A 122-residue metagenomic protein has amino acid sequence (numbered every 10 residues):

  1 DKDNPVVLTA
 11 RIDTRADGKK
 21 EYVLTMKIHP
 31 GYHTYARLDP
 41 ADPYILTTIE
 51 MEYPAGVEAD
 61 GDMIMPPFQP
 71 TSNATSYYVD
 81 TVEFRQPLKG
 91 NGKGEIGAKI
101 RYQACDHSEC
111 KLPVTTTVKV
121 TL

Functional and structural regions predicted by a protein language model:
D1-L122: Extracellular/lumen-exposed scaffold segments
